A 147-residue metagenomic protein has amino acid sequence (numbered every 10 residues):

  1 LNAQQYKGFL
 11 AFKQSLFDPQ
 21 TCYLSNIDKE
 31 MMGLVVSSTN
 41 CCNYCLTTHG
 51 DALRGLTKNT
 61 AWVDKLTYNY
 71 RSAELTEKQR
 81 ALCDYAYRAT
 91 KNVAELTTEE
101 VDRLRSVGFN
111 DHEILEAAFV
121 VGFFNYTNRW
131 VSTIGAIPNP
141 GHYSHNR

Functional and structural regions predicted by a protein language model:
L1-R147: Hydrophobic alpha-helical segments
